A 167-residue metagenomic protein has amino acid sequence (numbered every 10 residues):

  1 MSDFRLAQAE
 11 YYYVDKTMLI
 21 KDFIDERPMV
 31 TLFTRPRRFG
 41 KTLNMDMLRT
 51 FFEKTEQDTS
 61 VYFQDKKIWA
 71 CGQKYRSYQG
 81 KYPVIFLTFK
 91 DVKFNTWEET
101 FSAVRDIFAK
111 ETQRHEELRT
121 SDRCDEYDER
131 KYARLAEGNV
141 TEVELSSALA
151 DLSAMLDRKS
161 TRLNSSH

Functional and structural regions predicted by a protein language model:
M1-A9: Conserved adenine-nucleotide phosphate-binding loops and their immediately adjacent elements
R5, D15, K21, D25 (+1 more regions): P-loop NTPase motor core
T17, R35-P36, F89, S165: Residues immediately flanking
M29-M45: Walker A/P-loop nucleotide-binding motif
M45-K54, R162: Signature of the SF2 helicase/ATPase Hel1-core->accessory helical subdomain module
T120-A148: Central P-loop NTPase core of STAND/AAA+ ATPases
E142-S160: Conserved helicase/translocase P-loop NTPase motor core
T161-H167: Conserved small/polar residues in nucleotide/adenosyl-binding loops
